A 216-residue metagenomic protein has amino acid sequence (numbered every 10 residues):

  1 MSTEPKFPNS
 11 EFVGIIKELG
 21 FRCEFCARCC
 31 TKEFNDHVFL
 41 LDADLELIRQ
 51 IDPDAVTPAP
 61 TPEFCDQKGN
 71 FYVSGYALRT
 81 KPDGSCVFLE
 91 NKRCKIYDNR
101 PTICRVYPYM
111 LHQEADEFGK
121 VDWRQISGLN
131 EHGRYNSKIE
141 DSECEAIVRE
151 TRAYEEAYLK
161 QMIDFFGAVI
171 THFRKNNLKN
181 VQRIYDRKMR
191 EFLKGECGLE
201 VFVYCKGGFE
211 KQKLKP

Functional and structural regions predicted by a protein language model:
M1-P216: Short loop/turn segments that flank or connect secondary-structure elements
